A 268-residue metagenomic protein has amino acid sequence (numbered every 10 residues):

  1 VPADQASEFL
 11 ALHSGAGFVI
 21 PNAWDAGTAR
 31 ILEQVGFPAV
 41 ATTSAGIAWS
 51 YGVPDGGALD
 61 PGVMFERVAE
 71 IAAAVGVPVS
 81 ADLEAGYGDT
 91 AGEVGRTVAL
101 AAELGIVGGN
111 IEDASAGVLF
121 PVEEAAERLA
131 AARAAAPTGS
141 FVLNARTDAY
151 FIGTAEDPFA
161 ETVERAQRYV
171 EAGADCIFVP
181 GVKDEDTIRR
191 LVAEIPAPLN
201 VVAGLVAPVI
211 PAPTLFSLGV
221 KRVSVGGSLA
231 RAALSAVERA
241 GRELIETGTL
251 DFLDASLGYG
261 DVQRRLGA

Functional and structural regions predicted by a protein language model:
V1, F120, L250-D254: A general boundary/transition motif marking the beginning of the first structured unit of a protein
P2-V225, R231-L234, E238, E243: Alpha/beta enzyme core
F9, G227-A268: Extended, intrinsically disordered, low-complexity segments
